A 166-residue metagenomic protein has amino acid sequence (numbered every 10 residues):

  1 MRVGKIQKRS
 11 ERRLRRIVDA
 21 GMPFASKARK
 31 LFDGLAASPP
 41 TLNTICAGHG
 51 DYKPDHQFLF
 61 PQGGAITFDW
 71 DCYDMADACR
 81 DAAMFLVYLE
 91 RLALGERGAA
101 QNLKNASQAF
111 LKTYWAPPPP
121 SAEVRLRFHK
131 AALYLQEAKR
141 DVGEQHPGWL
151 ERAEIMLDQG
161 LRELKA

Functional and structural regions predicted by a protein language model:
M1-G50: An alpha-helical support segment within catalytic cores of ATP-dependent transferases
Q7-R12, P61-F68, V87-R91: Short acidic (Asp/Glu) and glycine-rich catalytic loops that position anionic groups and cofactors
S10-R13, L31, A131, A138 (+1 more regions): Amphipathic alpha-helices that form helix-helix packing interfaces
D19-S26, A65, A122, K139-A166: Regulatory N- and C-terminal appendages and interdomain linkers associated with kinase/kinase-like NTP transferase
A36-R80: Active-site acidic catalytic loop and adjacent metal/ATP-binding pocket of ATP-dependent phosphoryl transfer enzymes
G64-D71, A106-P119, M156, R162-K165: Short amphipathic alpha-helical segments and their helix-coil junctions
C79-P118, A132-G148: Active-site activation/catalytic loop segments of kinase-like enzymes and analogous catalytic loops in related
P119-K130: All-alpha amphipathic helical-bundle segments outside canonical DNA-binding/catalytic cores that form hydrophobic
